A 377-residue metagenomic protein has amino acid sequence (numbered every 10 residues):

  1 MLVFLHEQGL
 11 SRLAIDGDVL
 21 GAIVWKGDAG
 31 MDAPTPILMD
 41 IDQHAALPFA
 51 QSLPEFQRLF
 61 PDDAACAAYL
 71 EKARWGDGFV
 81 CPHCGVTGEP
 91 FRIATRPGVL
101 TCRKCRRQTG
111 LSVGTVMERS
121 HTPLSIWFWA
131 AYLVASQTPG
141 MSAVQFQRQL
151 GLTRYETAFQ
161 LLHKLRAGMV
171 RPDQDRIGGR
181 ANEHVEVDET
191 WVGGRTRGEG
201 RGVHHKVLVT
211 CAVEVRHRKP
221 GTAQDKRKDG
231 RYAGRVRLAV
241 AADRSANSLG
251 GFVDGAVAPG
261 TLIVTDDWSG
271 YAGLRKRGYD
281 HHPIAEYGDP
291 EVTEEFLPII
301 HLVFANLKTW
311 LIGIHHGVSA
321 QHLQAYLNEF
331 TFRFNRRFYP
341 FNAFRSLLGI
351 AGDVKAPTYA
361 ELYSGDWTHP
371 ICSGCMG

Functional and structural regions predicted by a protein language model:
M1-S11: Extreme N-terminal basic, low-complexity initiation segments that serve as generic localization/processing leaders
E7, G17-V19: Short basic-hydrophobic amphipathic alpha-helical segments used for membrane targeting/insertion and secretion signals
L13, L20-G377: Residue-level recognition of single "structural anchor" positions that define or cap local secondary structure
